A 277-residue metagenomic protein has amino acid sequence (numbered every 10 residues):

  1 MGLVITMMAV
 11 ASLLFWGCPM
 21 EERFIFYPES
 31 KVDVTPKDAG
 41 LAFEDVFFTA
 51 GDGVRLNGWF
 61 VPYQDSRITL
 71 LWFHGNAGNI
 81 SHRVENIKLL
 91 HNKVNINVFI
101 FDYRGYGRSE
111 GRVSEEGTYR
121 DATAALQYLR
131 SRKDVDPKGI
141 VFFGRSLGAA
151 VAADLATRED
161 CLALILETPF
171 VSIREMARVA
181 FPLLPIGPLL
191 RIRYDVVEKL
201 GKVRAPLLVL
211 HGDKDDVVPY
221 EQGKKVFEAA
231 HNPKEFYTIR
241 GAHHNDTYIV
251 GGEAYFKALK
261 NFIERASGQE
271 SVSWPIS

Functional and structural regions predicted by a protein language model:
M8-T49: An N-terminal hydrophobic leader/cap segment in hydrolases
G51-Y128: Membrane-embedded segments
N86, V196, A205, P219-E228: Short alpha-helix in the alpha/beta-hydrolase fold that links the catalytic acid
A125-D134, K138-L183: Primarily recognizes the serine-hydrolase "nucleophile elbow" in alpha/beta-hydrolase and SGNH/GDSL folds
V203, V209-H211, D215: Short beta-strand/loop motif that positions the catalytic acidic residue of the alpha/beta-hydrolase fold
K214-V218, N245-D246: Acidic catalytic loop of the alpha/beta-hydrolase fold
K224-D246: Catalytic histidine neighborhood in serine/cysteine hydrolases with alpha/beta-hydrolase-type architecture
A242-G252, F256: Catalytic histidine-centered segment of alpha/beta-hydrolase-like enzymes
